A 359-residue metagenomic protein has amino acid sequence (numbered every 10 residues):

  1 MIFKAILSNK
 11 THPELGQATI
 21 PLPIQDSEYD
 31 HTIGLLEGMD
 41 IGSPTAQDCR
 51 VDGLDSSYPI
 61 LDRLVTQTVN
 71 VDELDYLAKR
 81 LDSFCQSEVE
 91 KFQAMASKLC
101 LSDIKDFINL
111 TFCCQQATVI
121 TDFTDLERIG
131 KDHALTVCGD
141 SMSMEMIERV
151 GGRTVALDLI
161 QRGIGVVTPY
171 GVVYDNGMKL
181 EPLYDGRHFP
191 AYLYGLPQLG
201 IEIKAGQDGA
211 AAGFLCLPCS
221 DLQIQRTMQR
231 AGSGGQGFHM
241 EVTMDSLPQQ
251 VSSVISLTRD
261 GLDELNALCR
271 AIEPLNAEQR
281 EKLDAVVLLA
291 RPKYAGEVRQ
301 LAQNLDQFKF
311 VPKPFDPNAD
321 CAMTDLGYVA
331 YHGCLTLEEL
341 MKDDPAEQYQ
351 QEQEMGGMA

Functional and structural regions predicted by a protein language model:
M1, I6, L15-E28, E37-I41 (+2 more regions): N-terminal-proximal low-complexity accessory segments that begin disordered and transition into the first
F3-T11, Q198-Q207: A short beta-strand micro-motif
T11-P13, G42, S141, I164 (+1 more regions): Residue-level signal for the start and early helices of compact helical domains
H12-Q17, G209-A211: Short N-terminal binding/cap micro-motifs at the start of the first secondary-structure element
I20, L215, A359: Histidine-centered divalent-metal-coordination microenvironment in nucleic-acid enzymes
I33-R149, T154-L157, G171-L196, G209-A346: Mixed-charge (acidic/basic) macromolecular-recognition segments
G151, Y349-A359: Non-Sec secretion/translocation targeting segments of pathogen effectors
Q161, V167: Short, surface-exposed polybasic-aromatic patches that bind anionic ligands, especially phosphate groups
